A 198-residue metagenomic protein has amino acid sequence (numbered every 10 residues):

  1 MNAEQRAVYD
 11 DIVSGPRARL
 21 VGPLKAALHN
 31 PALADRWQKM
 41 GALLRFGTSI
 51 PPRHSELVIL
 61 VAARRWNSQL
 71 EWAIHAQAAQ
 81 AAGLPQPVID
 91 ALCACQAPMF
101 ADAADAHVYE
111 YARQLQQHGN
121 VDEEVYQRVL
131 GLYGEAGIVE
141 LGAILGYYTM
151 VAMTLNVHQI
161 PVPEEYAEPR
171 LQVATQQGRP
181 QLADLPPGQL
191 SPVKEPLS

Functional and structural regions predicted by a protein language model:
M1-S198: Hydrophobic alpha-helical segments
